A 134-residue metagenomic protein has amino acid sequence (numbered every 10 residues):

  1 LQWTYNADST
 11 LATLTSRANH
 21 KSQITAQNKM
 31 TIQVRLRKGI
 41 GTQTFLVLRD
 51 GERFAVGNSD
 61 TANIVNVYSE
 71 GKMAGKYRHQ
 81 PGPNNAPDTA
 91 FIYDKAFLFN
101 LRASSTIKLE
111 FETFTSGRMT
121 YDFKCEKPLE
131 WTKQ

Functional and structural regions predicted by a protein language model:
L1-Q134: A generic "folded-domain core" signal
